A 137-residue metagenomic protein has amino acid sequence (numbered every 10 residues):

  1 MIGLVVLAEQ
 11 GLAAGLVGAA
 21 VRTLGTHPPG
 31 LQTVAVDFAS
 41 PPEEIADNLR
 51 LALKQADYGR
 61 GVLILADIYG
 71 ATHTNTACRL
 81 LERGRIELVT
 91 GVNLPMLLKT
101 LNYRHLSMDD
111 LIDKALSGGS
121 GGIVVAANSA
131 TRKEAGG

Functional and structural regions predicted by a protein language model:
M1-G137: N-terminal loops that bind phosphate or other acidic moieties and the adjacent beta-alpha structural core
